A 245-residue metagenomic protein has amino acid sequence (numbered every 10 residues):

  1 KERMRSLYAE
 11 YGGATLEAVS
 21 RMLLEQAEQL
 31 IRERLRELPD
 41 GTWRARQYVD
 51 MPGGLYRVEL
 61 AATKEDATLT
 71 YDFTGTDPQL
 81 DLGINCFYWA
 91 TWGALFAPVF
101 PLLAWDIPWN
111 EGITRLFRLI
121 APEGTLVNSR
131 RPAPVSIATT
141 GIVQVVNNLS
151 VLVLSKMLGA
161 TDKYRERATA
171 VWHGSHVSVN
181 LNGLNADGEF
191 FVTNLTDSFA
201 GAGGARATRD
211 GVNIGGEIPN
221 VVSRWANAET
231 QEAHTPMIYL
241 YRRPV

Functional and structural regions predicted by a protein language model:
K1-V245: Glycine/proline-enriched, intrinsically flexible loops and inter-domain linkers
